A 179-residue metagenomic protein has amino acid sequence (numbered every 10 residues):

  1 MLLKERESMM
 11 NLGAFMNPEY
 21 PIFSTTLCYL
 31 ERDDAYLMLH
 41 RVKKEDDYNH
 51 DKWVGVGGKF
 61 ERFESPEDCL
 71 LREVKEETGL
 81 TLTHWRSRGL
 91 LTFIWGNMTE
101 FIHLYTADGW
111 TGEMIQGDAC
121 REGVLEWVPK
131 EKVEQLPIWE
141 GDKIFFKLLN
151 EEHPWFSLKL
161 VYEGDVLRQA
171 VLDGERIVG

Functional and structural regions predicted by a protein language model:
M1-M10: N-terminal amphipathic/basic-hydrophobic helices that include classical n-h-c signal peptides and signal-anchor
L12, P21, A35-L37, D46 (+2 more regions): Recognition helices and adjacent regulatory flanks at domain boundaries
G13-M38, K59: Conserved N-terminal beta-strand and adjoining loop/helix that marks the start of the Nudix/MutT-like hydrolase domain
F15-M16, R88-I94: Short, solvent-exposed loop/turn elements at beta->coil junctions and helix N-caps that rim active or binding pockets
D47-D51: A conserved beta-turn-beta hairpin within the catalytic core of GNAT-like acetyltransferases that forms part
F60-T83, F93-L149, A170-G179: Unchanged
W155-G179: Acidic/histidine-enriched, glycine/proline-rich intrinsically disordered or flexible terminal extensions
